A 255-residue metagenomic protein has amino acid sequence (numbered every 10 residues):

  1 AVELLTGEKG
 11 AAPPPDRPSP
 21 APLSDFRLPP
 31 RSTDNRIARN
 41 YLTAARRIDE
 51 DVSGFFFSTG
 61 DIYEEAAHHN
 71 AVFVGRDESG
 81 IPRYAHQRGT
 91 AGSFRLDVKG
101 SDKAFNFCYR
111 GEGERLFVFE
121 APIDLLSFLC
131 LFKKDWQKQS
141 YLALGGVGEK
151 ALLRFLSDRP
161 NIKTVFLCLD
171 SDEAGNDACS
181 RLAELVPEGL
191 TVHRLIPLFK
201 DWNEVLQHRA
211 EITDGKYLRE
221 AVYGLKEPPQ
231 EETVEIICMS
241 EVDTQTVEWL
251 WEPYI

Functional and structural regions predicted by a protein language model:
A1-T43: Non-catalytic accessory segments of DNA primases and related replication-initiation nucleases
A44, I48, A71: Internal active-site segments that recognize and position negatively charged phosphoryl groups and nucleotide moieties
R47-I48, L116, I255: Helix N-cap/coil-helix junction residues
I48-A66: Short, basic/aromatic recognition patches
Y63-D158: Phosphate-handling DNA/RNA-contact segment within nucleic-acid enzymes
E114, C130-G224: TOPRIM fold recognition
A221-I255: The Walker A/P-loop phosphate-binding site
